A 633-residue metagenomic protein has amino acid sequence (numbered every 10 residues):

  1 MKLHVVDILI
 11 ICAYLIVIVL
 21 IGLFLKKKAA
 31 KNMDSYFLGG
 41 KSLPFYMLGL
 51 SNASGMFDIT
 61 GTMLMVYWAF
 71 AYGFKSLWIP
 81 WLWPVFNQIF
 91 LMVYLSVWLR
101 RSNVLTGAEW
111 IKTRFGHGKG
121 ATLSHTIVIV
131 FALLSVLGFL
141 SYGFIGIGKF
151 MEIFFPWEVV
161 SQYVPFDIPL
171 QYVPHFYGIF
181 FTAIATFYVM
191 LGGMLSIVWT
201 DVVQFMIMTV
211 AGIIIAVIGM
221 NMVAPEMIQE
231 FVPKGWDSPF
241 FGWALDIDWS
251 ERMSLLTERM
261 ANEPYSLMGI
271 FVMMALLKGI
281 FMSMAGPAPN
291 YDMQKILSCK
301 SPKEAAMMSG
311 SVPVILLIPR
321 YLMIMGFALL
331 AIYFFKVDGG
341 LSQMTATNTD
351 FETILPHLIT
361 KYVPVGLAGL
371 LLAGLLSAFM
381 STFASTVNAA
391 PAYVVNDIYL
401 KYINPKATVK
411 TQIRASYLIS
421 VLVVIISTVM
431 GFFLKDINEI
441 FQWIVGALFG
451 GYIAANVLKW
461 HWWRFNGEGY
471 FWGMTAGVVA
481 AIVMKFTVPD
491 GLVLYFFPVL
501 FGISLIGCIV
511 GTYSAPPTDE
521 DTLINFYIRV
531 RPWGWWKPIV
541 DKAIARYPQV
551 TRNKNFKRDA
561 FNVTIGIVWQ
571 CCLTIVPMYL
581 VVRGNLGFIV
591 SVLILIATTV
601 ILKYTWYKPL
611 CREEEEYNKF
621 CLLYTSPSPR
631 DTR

Functional and structural regions predicted by a protein language model:
M1-S626: Membrane-embedded helix-loop-helix hairpins and adjacent transmembrane boundary segments in multi-pass transporters
P627-R633: A short, hydrophobic C-terminal helix/tail in secreted or cell-surface proteins
